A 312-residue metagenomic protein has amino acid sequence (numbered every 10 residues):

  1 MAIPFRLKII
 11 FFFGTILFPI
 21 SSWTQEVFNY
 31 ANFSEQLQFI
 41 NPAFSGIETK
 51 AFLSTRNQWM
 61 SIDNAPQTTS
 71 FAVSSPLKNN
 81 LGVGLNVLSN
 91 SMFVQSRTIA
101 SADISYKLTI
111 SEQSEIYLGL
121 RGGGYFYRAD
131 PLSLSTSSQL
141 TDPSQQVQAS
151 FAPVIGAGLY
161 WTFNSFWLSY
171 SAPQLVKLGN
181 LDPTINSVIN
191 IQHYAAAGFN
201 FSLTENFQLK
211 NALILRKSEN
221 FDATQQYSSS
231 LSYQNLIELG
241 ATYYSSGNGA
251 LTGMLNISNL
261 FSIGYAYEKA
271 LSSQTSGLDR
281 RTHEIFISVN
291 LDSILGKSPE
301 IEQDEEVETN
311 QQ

Functional and structural regions predicted by a protein language model:
M1-I10: Bacterial N-terminal signal peptides that target proteins for export
F11-F12, S22: Cleavable N-terminal signal peptides
T15: A conserved catalytic-loop motif detector
Q25-Q312: Subset of outer-membrane beta-barrel
